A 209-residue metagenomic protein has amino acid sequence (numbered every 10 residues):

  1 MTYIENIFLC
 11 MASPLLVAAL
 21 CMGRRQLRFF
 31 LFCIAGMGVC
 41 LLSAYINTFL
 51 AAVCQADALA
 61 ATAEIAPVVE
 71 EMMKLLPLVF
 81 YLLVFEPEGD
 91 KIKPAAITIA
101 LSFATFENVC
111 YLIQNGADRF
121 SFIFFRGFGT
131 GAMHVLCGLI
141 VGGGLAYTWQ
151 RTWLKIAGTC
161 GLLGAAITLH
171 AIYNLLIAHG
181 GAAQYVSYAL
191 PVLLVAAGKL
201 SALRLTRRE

Functional and structural regions predicted by a protein language model:
M1-E209: Hydrophobic alpha-helical segments at protein termini of multi-pass membrane proteins
